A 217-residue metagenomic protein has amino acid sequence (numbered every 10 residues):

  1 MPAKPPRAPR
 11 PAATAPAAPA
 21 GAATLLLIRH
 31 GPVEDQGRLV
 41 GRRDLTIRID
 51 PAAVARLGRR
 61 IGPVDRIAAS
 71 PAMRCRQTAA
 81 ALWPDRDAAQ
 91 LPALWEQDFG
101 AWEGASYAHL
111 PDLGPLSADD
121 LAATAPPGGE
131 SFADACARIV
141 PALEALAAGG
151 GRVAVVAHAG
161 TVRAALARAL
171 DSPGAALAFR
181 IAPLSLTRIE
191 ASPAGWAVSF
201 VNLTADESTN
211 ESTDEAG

Functional and structural regions predicted by a protein language model:
M1-T24, Q97-H109, A167-G217: Acidic, low-complexity terminal tails and accessory targeting/binding regions of phosphate-metabolizing enzymes
P2-P9, P16-R86, L113: Active-site-proximal alpha-helix that buttresses catalytic centers in soluble enzyme cores
L25, G149-A157: Generic beta-sheet signal
L45, L82-V140, F200: Phosphate-handling substructures
G58-R59, C136, V140-A147: Generic structural signal for well-ordered alpha-helical scaffold segments
A69-S70, A137, V156-A157: Short beta-strand scaffold positions
A81, A164-R168: Active-site signature of alpha/beta-hydrolase-fold catalytic machinery across serine- and Asp/Cys-nucleophile hydrolases
A159-R163, S192: GST superfamily/GST-like fold recognition
